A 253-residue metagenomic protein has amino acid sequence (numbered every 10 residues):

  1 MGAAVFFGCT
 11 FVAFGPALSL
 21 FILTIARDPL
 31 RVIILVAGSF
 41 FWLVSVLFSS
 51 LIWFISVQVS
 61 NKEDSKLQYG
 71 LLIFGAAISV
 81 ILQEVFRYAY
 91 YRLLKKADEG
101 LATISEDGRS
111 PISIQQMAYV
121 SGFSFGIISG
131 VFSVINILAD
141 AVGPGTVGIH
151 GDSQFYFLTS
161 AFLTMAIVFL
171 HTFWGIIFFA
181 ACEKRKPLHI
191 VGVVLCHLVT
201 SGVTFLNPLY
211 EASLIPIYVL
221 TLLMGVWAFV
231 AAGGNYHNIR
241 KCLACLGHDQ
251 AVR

Functional and structural regions predicted by a protein language model:
M1-R253: Hydrophobic alpha-helical segments at protein termini of multi-pass membrane proteins
